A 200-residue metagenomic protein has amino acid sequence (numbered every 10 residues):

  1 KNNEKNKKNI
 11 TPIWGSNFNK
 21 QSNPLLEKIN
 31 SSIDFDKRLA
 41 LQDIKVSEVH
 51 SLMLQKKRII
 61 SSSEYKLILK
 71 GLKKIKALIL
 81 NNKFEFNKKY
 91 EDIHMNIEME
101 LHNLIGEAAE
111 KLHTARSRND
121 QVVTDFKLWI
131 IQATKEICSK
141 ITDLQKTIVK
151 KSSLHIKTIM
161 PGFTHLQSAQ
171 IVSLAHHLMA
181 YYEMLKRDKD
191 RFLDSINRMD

Functional and structural regions predicted by a protein language model:
E4-M199: A helix-coil-helix interface module used to build multimeric assemblies and to scaffold catalytic/cofactor sites
